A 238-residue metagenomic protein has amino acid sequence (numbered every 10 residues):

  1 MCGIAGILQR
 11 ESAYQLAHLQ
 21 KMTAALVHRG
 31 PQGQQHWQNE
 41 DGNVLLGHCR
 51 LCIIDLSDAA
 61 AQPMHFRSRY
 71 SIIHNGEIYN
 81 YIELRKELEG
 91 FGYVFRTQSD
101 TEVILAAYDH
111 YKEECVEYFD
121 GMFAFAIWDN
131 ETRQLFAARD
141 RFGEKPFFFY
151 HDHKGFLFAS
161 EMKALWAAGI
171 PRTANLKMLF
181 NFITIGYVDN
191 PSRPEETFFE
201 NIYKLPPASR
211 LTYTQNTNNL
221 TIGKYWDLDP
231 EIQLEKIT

Functional and structural regions predicted by a protein language model:
M1-T238: Cysteine-centered catalytic environments shared across enzyme families
